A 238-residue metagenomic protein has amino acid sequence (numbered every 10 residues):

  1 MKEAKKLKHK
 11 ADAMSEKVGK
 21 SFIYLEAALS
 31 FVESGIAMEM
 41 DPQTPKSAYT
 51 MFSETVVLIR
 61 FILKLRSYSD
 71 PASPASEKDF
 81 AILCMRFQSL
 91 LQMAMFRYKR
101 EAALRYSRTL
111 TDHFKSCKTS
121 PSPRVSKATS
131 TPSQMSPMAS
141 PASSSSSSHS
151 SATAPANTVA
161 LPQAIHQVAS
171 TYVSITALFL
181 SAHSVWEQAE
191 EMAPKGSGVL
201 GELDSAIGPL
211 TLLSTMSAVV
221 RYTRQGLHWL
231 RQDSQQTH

Functional and structural regions predicted by a protein language model:
M1-H238: Extended alpha-helical scaffold/coiled-coil
